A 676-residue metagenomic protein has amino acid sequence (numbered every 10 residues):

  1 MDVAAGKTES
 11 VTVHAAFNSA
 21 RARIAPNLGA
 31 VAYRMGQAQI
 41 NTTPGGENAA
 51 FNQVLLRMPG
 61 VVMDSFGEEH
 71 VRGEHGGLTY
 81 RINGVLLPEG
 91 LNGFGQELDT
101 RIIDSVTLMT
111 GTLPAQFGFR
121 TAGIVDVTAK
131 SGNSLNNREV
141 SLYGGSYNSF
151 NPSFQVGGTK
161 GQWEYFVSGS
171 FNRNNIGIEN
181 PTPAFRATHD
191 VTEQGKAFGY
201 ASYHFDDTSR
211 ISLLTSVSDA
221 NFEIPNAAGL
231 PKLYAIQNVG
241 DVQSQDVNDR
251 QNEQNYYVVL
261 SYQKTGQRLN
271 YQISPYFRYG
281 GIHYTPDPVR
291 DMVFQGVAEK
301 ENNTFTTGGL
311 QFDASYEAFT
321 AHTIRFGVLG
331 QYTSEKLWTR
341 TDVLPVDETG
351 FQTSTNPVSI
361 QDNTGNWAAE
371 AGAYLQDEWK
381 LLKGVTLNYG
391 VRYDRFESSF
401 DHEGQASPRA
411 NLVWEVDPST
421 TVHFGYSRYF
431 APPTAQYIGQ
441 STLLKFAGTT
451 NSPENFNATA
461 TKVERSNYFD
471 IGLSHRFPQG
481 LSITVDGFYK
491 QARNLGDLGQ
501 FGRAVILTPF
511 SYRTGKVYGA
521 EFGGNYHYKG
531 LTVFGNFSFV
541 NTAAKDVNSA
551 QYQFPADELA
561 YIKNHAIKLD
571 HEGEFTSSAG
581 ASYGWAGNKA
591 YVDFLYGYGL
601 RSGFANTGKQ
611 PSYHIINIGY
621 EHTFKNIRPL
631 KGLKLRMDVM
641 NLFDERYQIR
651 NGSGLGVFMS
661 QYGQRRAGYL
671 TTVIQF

Functional and structural regions predicted by a protein language model:
D2, F51-V54, E69, G93-F94 (+3 more regions): N-terminal periplasmic accessory domains that precede and gate Gram-negative outer-membrane beta-barrel machines
D2-P44, G76, T110: Short, acidic, small-residue-rich periplasmic hinge/interaction motif at the N-terminus of Gram-negative outer-membrane
V85-G111, G199: Short acidic/polar hinge/loop motifs at secondary-structure boundaries that mediate gating or recognition
S146-R173, A184-P225, R250-N270, E317-G330: Transmembrane beta-barrel wall of Gram-negative outer-membrane proteins
G157, S202-D206, F424, H565-F676: Conserved C-terminal beta-signal and adjacent last beta-strands/turns of outer-membrane beta-barrel proteins
N221-E223, A227-Y234, W414, P418-Y468 (+5 more regions): Surface-exposed extracellular loop regions of Gram-negative outer-membrane beta-barrel proteins, predominantly
S261, T265-G266, N270-P286, E415 (+8 more regions): Membrane-embedded beta-barrel scaffold of Gram-negative outer-membrane proteins
K380-L382, I483-Q491, F510-S602, V673: Gram-negative outer-membrane beta-barrel transporters
